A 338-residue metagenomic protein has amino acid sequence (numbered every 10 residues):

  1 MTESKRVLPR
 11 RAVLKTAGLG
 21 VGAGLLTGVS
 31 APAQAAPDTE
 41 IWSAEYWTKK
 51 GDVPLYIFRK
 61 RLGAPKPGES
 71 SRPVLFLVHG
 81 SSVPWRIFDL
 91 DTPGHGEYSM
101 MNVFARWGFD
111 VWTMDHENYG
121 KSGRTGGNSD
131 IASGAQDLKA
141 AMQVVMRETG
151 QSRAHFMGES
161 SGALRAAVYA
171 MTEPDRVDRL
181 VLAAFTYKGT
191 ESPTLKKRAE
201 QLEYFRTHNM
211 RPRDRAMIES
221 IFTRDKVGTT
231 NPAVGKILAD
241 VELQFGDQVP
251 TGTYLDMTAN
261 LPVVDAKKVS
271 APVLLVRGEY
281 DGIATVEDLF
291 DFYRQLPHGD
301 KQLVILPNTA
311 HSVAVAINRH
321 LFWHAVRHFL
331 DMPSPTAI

Functional and structural regions predicted by a protein language model:
M1-L8, A12: N-terminal secretory signal peptides
A36-P67: N-terminal cap/lid segment of alpha/beta-hydrolase-fold proteins
K66-R106: Short, surface-exposed "cap/lid" segments of acyl-processing enzymes
Q136-S152: Conserved acidic catalytic loop of the alpha/beta-hydrolase fold
M157, S161-K188: Conserved hydrolase catalytic core segment
E191-V276: Alpha/beta-hydrolase
G282-D288: Conserved alpha/beta-hydrolase "acid-adjacent" motif
T309-R319: Catalytic histidine-centered segment of alpha/beta-hydrolase-like enzymes
